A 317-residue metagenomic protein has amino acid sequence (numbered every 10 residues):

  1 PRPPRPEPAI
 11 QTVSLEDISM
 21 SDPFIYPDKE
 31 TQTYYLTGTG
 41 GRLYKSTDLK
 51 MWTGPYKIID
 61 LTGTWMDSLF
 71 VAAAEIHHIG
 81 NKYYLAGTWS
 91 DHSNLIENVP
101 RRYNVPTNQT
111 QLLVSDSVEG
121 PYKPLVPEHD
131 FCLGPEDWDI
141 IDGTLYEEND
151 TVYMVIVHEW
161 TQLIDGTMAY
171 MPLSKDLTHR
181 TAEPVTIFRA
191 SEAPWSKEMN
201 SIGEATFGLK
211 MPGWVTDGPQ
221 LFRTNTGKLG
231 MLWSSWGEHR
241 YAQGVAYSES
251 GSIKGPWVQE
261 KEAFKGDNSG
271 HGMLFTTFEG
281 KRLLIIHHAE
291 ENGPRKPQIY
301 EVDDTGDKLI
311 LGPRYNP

Functional and structural regions predicted by a protein language model:
P1-P317: Carbohydrate-active catalytic/glycan-binding domains of CAZyme proteins, especially the secreted or lumenal ectodomains
